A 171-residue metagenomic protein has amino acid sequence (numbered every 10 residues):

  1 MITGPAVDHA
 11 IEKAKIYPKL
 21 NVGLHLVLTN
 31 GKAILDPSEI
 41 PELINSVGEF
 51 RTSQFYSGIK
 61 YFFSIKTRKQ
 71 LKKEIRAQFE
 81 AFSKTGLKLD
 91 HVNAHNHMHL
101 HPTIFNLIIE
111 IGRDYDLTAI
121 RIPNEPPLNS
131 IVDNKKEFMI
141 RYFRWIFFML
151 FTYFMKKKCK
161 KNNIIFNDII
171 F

Functional and structural regions predicted by a protein language model:
M1-G4, H25-G31, H95-H97, E125-P127 (+1 more regions): Active-site beta-loop-alpha junctions enriched in small/polar residues
V7, L71, I75: Aromatic/hydrophobic pocket-lining residues that form the small-molecule binding cavity in soluble enzyme cores
V7-N21, E42-G48, S83-K84, R113 (+1 more regions): Acidic (Asp/Glu)-rich catalytic clusters
K19-H25, K88-N93, A119-R121, I165-N167: Structural preference for beta-strand elements that scaffold enzyme active sites
N21-L28, S46-Q54, I122-P123: Non-cysteine beta-strand/loop elements that form the S-adenosyl-L-methionine
A33-K66: Active-site gating loops and adjacent loop-to-helix segments of metal-dependent hydrolytic enzymes
T67, R76-K160: Catalytic domains of cell-wall/extracellular-matrix polysaccharide-remodeling enzymes, centered on de-N-acetylation
K158-F171: Glycine/small-residue-rich hydrophobic helix-like segments
